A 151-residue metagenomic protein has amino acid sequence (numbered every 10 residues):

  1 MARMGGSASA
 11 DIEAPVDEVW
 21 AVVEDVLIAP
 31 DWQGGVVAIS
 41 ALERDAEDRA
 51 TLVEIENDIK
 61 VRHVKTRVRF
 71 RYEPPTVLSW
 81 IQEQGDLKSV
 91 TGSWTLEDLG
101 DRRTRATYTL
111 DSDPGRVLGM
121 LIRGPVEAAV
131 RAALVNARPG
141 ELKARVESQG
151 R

Functional and structural regions predicted by a protein language model:
M1-D48: Hydrophobic ligand-binding cavity/cleft-lining segments
G5-S7, H63-R67, K88-S93: Short, surface-exposed coil-to-beta transition loops
G6-I12, I55, W94, Y108-L110: A structural signal for short, well-ordered beta-strand segments
P15, A46-D48, P75, L99-R103: Short strand-connecting beta-turns/loops that link adjacent beta-strands
P15-E18, V130, L134, R138: Short amphipathic alpha-helical segments
E18-V23, A29, V53, A106-Y108 (+1 more regions): Hydrophobic pocket/interface hotspot
P30, S40-Q84, N136-R151: Glycine-rich portal/gate segments that line the openings of hydrophobic small-molecule binding cavities
I81-A133: Beta-strand/loop substructures that line and gate deep hydrophobic ligand-binding cavities in soluble
